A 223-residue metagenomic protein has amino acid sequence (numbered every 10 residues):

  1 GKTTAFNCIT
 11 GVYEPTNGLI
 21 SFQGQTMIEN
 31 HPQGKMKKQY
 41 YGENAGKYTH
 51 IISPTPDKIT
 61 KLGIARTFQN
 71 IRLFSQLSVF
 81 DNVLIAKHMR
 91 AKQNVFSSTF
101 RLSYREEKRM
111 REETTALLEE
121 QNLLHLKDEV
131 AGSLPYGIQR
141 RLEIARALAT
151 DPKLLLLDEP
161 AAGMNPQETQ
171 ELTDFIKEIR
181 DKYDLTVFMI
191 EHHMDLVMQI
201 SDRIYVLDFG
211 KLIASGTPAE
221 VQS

Functional and structural regions predicted by a protein language model:
T3-S223: Glycine-rich phosphate-binding loops of nucleotide-dependent enzymes
